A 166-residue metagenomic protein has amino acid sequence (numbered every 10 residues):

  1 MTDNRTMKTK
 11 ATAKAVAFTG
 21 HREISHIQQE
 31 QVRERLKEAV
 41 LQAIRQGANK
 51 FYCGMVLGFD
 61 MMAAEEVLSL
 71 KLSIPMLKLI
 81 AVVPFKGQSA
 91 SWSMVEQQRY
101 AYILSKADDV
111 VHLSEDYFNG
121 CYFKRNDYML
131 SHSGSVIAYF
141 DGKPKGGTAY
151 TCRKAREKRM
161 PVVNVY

Functional and structural regions predicted by a protein language model:
T2-Y166: Acidic/glycine-enriched connector segments
